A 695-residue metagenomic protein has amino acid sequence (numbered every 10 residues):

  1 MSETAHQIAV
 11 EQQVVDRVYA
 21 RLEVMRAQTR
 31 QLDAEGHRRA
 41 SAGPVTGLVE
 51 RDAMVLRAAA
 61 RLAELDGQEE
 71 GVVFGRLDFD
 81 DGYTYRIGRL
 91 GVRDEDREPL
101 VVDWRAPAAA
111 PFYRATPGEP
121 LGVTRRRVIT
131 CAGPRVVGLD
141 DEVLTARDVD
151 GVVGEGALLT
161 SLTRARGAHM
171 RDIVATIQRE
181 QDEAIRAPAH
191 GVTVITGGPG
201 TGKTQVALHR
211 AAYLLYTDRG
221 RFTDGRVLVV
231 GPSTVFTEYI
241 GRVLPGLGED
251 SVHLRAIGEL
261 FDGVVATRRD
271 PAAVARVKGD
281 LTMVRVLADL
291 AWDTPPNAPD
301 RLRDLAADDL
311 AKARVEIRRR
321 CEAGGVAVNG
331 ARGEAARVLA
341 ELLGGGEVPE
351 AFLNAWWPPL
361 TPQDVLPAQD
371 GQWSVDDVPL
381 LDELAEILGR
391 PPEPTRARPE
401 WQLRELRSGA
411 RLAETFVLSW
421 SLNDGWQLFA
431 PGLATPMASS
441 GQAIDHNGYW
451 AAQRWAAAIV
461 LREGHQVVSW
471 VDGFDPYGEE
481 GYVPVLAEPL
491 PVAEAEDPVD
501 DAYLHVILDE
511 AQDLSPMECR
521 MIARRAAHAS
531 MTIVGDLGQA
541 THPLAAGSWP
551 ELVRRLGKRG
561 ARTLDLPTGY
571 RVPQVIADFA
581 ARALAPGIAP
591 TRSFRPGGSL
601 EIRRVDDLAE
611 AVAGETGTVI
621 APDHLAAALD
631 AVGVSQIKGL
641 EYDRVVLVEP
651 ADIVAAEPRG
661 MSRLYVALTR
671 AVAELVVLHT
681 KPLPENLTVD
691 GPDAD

Functional and structural regions predicted by a protein language model:
M1, A5, A9-R26, L32-D33 (+9 more regions): P-loop NTPase Walker
M1-V174, D182, W450, R454 (+1 more regions): Extended, charged low-complexity regulatory segments
Q28-Q31, E35, G71, T145 (+5 more regions): Intrinsically disordered or highly flexible coil/loop and linker segments, enriched in small and charged/polar residues
T46, E50, D218, G325-N329 (+6 more regions): Short, contiguous acidic/charged loop-to-helix segments that flank catalytic cores in large enzymes
E69-V72, L77-Y113, G248-A306, A631-Q636 (+1 more regions): Conserved P-loop NTPase-based nucleic-acid remodeling module centered on helicase motor cores
D140, L162, P296-H505, M517-C519: Conserved helicase NTPase catalytic core signature
I177, L384, A511: Conserved hydrophobic/aromatic pocket- or pore-lining residues that grip, position, or stack substrates in active sites
G220, G225, T234-L260, A266-A275 (+7 more regions): Conserved helicase motor core of SF1/SF2 NTP-dependent helicases
